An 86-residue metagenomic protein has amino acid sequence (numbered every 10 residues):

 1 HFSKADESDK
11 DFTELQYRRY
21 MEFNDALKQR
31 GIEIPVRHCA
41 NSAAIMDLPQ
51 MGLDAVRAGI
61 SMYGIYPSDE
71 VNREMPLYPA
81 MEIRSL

Functional and structural regions predicted by a protein language model:
H1-S85: Active-site loop/helix belt of alpha/beta enzymes
